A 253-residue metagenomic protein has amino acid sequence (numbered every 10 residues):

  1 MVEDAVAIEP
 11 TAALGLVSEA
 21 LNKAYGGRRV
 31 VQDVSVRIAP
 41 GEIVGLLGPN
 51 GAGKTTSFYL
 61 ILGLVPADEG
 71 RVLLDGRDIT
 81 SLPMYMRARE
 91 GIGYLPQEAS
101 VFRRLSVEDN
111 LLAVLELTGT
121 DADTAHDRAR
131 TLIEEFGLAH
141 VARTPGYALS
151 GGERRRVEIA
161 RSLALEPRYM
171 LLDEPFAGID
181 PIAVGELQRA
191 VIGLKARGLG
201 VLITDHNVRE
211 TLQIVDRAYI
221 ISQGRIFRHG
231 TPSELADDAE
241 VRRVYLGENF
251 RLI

Functional and structural regions predicted by a protein language model:
L47-P49: The feature captures the beta-strand-to-loop junction immediately N-terminal to the Walker
D78-E98, A122-H126, A142, P232-E240: ABC ATPase NBD coupling module
L112, D123-V141, R189-I192: Conserved ABC ATPase "signature" region
P145-L149, E153: Conserved ABC ATPase signature
E166: Conserved catalytic motifs of ABC-family nucleotide-binding domains
M170-E174: Catalytic Walker B motif of ABC-type/P-loop ATPase nucleotide-binding domains
